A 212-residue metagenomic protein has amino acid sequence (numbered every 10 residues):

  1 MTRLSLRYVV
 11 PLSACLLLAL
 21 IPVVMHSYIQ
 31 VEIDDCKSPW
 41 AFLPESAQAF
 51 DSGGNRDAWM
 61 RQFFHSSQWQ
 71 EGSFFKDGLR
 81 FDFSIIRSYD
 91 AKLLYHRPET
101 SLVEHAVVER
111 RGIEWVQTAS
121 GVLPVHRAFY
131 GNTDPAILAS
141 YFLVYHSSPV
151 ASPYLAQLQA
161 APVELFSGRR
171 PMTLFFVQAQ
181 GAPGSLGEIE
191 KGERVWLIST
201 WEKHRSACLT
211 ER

Functional and structural regions predicted by a protein language model:
M1-L4: Membrane-interfacial, low-structure loops and terminal tails that flank and connect transmembrane helices in multi-pass
L6-H26, I113-R212: A short, solvent-exposed beta-edge/loop patch
P22-D34, Q68, S73-G78: Terminal, regulation- and interaction-focused segments at domain boundaries
S27-A47: Alpha-helical transmembrane signal-anchor/signal-peptide segments
W40-A41, F50, Q70, F175-Q178 (+1 more regions): Solvent-exposed, non-transmembrane amphipathic alpha-helical segments
S46, D51-L165: Short, solvent-exposed recognition patches
